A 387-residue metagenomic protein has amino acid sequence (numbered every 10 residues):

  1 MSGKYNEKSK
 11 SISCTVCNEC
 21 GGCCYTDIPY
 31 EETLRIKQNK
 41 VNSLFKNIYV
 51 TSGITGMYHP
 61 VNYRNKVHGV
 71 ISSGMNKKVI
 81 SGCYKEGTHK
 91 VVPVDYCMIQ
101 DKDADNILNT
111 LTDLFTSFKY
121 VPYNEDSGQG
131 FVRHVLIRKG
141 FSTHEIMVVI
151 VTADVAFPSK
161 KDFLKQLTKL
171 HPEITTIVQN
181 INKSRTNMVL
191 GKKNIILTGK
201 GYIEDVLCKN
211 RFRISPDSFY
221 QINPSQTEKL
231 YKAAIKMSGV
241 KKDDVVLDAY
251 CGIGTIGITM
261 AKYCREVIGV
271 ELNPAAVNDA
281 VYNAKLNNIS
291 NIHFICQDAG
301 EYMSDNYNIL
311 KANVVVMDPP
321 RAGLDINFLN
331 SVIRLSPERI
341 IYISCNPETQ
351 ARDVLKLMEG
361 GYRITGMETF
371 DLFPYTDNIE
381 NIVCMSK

Functional and structural regions predicted by a protein language model:
S2-E7, S159-K161, K165-K387: Rossmann-like S-adenosyl-L-methionine
K4-K10, G22-P122, I137, S142 (+1 more regions): Extended interfacial segments that mediate partner engagement and assembly in macromolecular machines
C14-C24, C345: Short cysteine clusters
H59-R64, S73-M75, S127-Q129, L197 (+1 more regions): A short catalytic or substrate-binding loop motif that flags glycine-/basic-rich loops and adjacent residues that bind
N65, H144-I146, D243-D244, N313: Nucleotide donor/acceptor-binding cores
G82-K85, V149-V151, A280: Short, acidic/hydrophobic/Gly-rich beta-strand patch recurrent on exposed beta strands that often constitutes part
P122-Q129, V246: Short helix/loop segment immediately N-terminal to the Walker
I137, H144-A153, R211-S215, V314: Short, aliphatic-rich beta-strand segments
